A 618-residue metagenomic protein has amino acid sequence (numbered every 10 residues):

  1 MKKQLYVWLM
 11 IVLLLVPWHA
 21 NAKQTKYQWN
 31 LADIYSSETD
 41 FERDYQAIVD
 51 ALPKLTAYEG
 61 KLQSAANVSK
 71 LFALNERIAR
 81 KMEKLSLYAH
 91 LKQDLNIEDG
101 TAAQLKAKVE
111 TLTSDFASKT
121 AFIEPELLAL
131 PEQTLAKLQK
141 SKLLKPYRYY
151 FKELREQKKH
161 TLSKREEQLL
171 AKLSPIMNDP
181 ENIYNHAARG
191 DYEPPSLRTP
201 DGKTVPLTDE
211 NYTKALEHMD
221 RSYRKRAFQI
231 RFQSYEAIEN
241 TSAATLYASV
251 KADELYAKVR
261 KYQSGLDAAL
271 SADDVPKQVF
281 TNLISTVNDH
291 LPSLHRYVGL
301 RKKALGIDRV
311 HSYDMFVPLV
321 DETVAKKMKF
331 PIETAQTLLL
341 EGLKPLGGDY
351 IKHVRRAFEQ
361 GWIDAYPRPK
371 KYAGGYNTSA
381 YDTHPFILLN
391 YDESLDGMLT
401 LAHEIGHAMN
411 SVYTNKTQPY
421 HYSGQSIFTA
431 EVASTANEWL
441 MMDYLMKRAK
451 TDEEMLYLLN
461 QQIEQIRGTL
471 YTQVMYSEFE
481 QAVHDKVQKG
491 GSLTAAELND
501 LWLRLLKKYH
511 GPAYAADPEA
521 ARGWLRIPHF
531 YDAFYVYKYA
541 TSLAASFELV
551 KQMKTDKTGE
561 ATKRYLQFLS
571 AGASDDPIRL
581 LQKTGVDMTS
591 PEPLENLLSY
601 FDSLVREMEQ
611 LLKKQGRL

Functional and structural regions predicted by a protein language model:
M1-W8: Bacterial N-terminal signal peptides that target proteins for export
W8-P17: Bacterial N-terminal signal peptides
K23, S36, E126-L127, Y149-T161 (+10 more regions): C-terminal, non-catalytic "cap/extension" segments appended to globular domains
K23-A325, Q336, L611-R617: A well-structured
K261, D392-V412, S434, W439 (+2 more regions): Active-site recognition of the HExxH zinc-binding catalytic motif
A325-F330, I363-T383: Catalytic zinc-binding patch centered on the HExxH motif and its immediate surroundings that defines zinc-dependent
K327-I332, A380-A402: Short pre-active-site segment immediately N-terminal to the catalytic Zn-binding motif
Q425-E454, Q462-E464, G468, S542: Post-HExxH zinc-binding segment in Zn-dependent metallohydrolases
